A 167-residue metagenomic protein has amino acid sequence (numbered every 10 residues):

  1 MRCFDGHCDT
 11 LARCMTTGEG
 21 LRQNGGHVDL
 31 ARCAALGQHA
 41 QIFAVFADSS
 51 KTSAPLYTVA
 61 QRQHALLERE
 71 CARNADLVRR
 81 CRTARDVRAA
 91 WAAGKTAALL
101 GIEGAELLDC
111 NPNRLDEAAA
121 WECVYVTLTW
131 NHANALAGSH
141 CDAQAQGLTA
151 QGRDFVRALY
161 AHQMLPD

Functional and structural regions predicted by a protein language model:
M1-A145: N-terminal hydrophobic targeting/anchoring segments and the immediately downstream early-domain regions of hydrolases
R69-A72, A145-Q163: Alpha-helix-loop-beta-strand connector modules within alpha/beta enzyme cores
L165-D167: Short catalytic-loop micro-motif centered on adjacent basic/acidic residues
